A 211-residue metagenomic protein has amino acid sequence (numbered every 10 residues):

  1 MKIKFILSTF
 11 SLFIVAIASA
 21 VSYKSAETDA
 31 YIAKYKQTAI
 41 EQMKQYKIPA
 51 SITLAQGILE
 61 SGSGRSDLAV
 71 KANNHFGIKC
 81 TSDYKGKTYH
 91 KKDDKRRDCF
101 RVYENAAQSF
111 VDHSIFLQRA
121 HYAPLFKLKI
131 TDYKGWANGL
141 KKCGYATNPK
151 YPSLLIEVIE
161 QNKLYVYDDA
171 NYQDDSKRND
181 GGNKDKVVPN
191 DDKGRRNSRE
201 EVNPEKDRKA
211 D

Functional and structural regions predicted by a protein language model:
K2, I17-R208: Catalytic cores of secreted/periplasmic lytic hydrolases that degrade extracellular macromolecules
S8-A16: Bacterial N-terminal signal peptides
D211: LysM (lysin motif) carbohydrate-binding repeats in extracellular/periplasmic proteins that recognize
